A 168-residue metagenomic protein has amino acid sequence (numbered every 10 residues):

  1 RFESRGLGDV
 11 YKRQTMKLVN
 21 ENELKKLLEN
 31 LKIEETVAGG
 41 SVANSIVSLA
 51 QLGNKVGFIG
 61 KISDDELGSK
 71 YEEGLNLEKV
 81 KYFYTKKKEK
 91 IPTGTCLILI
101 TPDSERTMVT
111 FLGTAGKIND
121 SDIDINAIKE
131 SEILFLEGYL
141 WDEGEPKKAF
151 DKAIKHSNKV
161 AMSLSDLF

Functional and structural regions predicted by a protein language model:
R1, G60-S63, L164: Short beta-strand/turn micro-motifs composed of small residues that flank or help shape donor/cofactor-binding pockets
R1-L7, Y11: Single conserved hydrophobic/aromatic residue that forms the stacking wall/gate of nucleotide- or nucleobase-binding
E21-T95: Substrate-binding N-lobe of the ribokinase-like
K55, K81, E105, N158-A161: Residues at the starts of beta-strands that form the adenosine-phosphate
F58-G60, L99, M162: Structural beta-sheet core signal
G68-S69, S121, P146-K147: Conserved strand-to-helix beginnings and helix N-cap segments that scaffold or border functional pockets
F83-K88, I98-G144: Conserved phosphate-binding/catalytic loop of the ribokinase/pfkB sugar-kinase fold
I133-F168: Conserved beta-alpha-beta core of the PfkB/ribokinase-like small-molecule kinase fold
